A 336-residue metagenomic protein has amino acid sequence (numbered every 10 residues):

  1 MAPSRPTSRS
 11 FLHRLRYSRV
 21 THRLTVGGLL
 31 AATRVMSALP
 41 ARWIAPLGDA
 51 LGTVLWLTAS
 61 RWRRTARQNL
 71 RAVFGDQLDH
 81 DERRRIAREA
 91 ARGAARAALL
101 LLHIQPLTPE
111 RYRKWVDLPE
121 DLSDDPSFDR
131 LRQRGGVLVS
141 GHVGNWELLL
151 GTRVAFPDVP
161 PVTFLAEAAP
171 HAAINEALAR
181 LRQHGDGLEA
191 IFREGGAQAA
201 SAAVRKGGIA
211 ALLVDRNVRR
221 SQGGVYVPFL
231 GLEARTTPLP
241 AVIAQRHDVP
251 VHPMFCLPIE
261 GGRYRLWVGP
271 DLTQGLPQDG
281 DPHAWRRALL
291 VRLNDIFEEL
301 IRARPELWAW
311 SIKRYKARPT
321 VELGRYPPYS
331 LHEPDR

Functional and structural regions predicted by a protein language model:
A2-S140, G144-N145, N175-R180, D335: Membrane-anchoring hydrophobic helices of lipid-metabolizing enzymes
A2-S4, R16, R85-R88, R130 (+1 more regions): Non-catalytic C-terminal accessory region of glycerolipid acyltransferases and related lyso-lipid remodeling enzymes
H22, W56, V139, E167-A168 (+3 more regions): A generic secondary-structure micro-motif detector that highlights 1-2 residue hydrophobic/ambivalent hotspots embedded
R67-Q68, L150, A179, G224 (+2 more regions): Short glycine-/small-residue-rich flexible loop motifs, especially phosphate/cofactor-binding loops
D117-D121, H171, A190-E194, E233-A234 (+1 more regions): A conditional alpha-helix N-cap/helix-loop micro-motif detector
D124-D129, L150-V154, L178-A179, A200-S201 (+1 more regions): Short amphipathic alpha-helical segments and helix-helix/interface helices
Q133-E194, R219-V225: Catalytic core of membrane glycerolipid acyltransferases/transacylases, capturing the structured, soluble-facing
